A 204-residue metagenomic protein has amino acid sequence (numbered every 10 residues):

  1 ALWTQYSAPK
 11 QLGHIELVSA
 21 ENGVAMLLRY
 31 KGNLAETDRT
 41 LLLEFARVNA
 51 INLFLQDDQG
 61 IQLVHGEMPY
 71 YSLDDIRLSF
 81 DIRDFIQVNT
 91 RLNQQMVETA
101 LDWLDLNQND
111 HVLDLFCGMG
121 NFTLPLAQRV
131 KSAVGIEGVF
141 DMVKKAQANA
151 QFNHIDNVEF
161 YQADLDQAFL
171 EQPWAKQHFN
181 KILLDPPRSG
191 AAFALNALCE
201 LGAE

Functional and structural regions predicted by a protein language model:
A1-L12, E21: Extended interfacial segments that mediate partner engagement and assembly in macromolecular machines
V18-G32: Short glycine-rich, basic-tinged beta-strand/loop micro-motifs
N33-E204: Rossmann-like S-adenosyl-L-methionine
